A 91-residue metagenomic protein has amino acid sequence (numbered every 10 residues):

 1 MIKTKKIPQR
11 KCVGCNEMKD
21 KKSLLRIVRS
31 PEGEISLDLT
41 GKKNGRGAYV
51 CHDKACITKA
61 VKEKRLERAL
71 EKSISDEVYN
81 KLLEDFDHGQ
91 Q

Functional and structural regions predicted by a protein language model:
M1-P8, T40-N44: Short, flexible, mixed-charge glycine/proline-rich loop motifs that serve as phosphate/nucleic-acid-contacting
I7-Q9, E17, E32-S36, Q90: N-terminal, polar/charged subdomain of small-to-medium soluble alpha/beta proteins
Q9-C12, A48: Residues immediately within or flanking Cys/His clusters that coordinate Zn2+ in small zinc-binding modules
N16, H52-I57: Cys/His-coordinated zinc-binding microdomains
D20-D38: Short recognition patches in nucleic-acid-associated and regulatory proteins
D20-S23, C56, V61: Short functional micro-motifs and their immediate structural scaffolds
L37-H52: Short beta-strand-alpha-helix junction that forms the catalytic/metal-binding core of metal-dependent nuclease domains
T58, K62-Q91: C-terminal structural segments of small proteins and small subunits
